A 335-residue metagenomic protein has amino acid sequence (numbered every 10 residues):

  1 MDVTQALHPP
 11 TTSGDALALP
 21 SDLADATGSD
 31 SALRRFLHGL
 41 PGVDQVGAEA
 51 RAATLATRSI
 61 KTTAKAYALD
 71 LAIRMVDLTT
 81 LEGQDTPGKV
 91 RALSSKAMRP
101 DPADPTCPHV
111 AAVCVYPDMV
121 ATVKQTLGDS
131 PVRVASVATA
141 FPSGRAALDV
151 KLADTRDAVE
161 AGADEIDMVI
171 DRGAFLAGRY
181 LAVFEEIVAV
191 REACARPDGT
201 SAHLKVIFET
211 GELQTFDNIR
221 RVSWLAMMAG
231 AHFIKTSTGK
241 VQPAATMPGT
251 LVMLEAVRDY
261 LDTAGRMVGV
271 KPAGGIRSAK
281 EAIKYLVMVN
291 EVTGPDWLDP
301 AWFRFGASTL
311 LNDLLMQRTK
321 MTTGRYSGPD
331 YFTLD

Functional and structural regions predicted by a protein language model:
M1-I73: Charged, compositionally biased N-terminal leader segments and the immediate start of the first structured element
V43-G47, R51-T54, C107, P243-A244 (+1 more regions): N-terminal start-of-chain detector that recognizes signal peptides and the immediate post-cleavage beginning
T63-L71, Q84-P108, D118-K271, R277-S308 (+1 more regions): Alpha/beta enzyme core
L81: A short, histidine- and acid-enriched strand-loop-helix "catalytic/donor-clamping" loop that lines the nucleotide-sugar
V113-V115: Short, hydrophobic beta-strand segments that form beta-sheet elements in well-ordered domains
D313: N-terminal beta-loop-helix "entrance" segment that forms/cooperates in small-molecule cofactor or anionic ligand
